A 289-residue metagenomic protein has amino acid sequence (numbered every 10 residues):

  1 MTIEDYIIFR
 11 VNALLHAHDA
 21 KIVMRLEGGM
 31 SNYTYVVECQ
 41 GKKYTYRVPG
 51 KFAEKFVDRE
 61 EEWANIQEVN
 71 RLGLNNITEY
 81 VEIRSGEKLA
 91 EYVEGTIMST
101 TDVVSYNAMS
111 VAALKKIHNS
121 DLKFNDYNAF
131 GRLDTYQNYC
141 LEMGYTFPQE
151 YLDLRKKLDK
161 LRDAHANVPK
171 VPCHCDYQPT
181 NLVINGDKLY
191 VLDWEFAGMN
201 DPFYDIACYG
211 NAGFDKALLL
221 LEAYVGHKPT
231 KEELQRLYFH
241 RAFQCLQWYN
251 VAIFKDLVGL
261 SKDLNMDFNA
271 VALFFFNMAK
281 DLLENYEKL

Functional and structural regions predicted by a protein language model:
I3-H18, S120-C175, N185, P229 (+1 more regions): An alpha-helical support segment within catalytic cores of ATP-dependent transferases
A17-E27: Short secondary-structure junctions
R25-F130, Y145-T146, N167: ATP-binding pocket architecture of kinase catalytic cores
M30-G41, T45-Y46, D159-Y204: Active-site acidic catalytic loop and adjacent metal/ATP-binding pocket of ATP-dependent phosphoryl transfer enzymes
G73, H118-L122, R162-H165, K228 (+3 more regions): A general structural signal marking secondary-structure boundaries and capping sites
N185-F239, N265-M266, L273: Active-site Asp-x-Gly
H240-V251: Hydrophobic alpha-helical segments that form the core of small-molecule binding pockets and/or dimer interfaces
V251-L289: ATP/Mg2+ or Mg2+-diphosphate-binding catalytic cores that bind nucleotide phosphates or diphosphates via glycine-rich
